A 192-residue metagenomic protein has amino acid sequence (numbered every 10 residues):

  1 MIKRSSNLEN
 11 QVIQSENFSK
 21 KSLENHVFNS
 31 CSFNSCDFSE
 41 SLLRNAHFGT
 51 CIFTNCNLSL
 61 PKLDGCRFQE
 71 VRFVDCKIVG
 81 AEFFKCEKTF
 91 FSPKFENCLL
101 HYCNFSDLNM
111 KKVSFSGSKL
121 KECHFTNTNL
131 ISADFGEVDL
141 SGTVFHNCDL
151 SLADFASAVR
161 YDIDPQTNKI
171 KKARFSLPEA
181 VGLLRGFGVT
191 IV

Functional and structural regions predicted by a protein language model:
M1-V192: Tandem repeat scaffolds
